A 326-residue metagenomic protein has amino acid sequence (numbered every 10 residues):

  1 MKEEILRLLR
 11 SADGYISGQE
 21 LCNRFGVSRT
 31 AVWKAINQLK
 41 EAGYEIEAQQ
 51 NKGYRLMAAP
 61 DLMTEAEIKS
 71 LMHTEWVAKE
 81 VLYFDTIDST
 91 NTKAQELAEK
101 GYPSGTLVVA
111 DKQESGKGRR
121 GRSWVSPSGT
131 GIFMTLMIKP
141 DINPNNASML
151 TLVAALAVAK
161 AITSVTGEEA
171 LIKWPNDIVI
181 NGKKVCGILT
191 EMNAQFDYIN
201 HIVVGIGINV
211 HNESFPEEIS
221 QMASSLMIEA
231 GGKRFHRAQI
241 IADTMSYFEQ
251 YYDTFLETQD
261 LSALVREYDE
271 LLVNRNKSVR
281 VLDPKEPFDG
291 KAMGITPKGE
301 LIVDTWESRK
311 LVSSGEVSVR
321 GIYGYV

Functional and structural regions predicted by a protein language model:
M1-V27, N37, E41-A42, P144-N146 (+2 more regions): Long, positively charged amphipathic alpha-helical accessory segments at protein N-termini or as interdomain linkers
K2-T163, K184-C186, F235: N-terminal lobe of the biotin/lipoate ligase/transferase fold
V32, T90, M134, D177 (+3 more regions): Residue-level signal for inorganic ion chemistry
E47, A170-L171: A local structural micro-motif
I172-N176: Alpha/beta catalytic cores of group-transfer enzymes, especially the acyltransferase/condensing modules of polyketide
